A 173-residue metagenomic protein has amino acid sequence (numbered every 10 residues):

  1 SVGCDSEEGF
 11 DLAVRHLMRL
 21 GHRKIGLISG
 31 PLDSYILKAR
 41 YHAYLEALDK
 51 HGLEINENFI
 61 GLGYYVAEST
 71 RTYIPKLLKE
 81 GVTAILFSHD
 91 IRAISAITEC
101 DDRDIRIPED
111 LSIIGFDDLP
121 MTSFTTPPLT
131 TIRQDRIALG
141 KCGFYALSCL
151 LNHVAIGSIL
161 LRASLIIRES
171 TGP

Functional and structural regions predicted by a protein language model:
S1-P173: Bacterial carbohydrate/catabolite-sensing allosteric modules
